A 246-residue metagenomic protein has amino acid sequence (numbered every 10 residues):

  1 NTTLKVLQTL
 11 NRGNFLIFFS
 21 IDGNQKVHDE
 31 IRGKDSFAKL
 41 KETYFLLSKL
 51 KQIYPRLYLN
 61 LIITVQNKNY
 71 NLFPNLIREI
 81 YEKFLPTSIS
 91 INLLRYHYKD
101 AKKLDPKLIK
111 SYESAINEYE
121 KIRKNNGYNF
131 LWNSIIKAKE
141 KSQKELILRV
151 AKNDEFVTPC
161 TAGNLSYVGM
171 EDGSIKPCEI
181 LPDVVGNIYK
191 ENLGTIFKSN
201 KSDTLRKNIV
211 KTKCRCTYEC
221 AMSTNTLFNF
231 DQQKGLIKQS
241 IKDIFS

Functional and structural regions predicted by a protein language model:
T2-V6: Alpha-helical scaffolding within the catalytic cores of extracellular/periplasmic polymer-degrading hydrolases
T9-K176, I180-V184, I188-E191, N229: Radical SAM enzyme [4Fe-4S]-AdoMet core and its adjacent flexible, acidic and glycine-rich loops/tails across
V150, D154-V157, D172-S246: Flexible mid-to-C-terminal extensions adjoining Fe-S/redox cofactors in radical SAM and related proteins
